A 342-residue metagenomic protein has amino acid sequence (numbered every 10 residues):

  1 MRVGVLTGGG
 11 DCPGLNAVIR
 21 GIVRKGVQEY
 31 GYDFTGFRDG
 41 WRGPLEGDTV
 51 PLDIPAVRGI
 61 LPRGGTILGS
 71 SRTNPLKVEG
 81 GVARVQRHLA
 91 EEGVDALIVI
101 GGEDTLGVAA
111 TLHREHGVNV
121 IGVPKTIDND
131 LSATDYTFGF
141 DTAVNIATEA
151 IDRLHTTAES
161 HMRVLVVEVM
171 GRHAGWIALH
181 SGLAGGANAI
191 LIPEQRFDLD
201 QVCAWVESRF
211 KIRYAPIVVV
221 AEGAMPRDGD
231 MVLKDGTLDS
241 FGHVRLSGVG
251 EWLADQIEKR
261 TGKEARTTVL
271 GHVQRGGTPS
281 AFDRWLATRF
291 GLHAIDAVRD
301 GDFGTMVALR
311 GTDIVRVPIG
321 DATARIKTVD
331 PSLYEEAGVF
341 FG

Functional and structural regions predicted by a protein language model:
M1-L45: N-terminal phosphate-binding or glycine-rich loops at protein starts, especially the Walker A/P-loop of NTPases
R2-G10, T66-S71, D95-V99, L165-E168 (+1 more regions): Short glycine-rich or small-residue beta-strand-to-loop segments that form or flank ligand, phosphate, metal/Fe-S
D11-I22, P44-L45, E79-A83, L97-A110 (+5 more regions): Short glycine/serine/threonine-rich phosphate/pyrophosphate-binding segments that cradle anionic phosphate groups
R20-Q28, P51-A56, T111-G122, F138-T142 (+1 more regions): A glycine- and small-aliphatic-rich helix-loop capping segment at beta-alpha/alpha-beta transitions that lines
P44-V99, D104-T105, Y136-N145, E149 (+1 more regions): Glycine-rich oxoanion-binding loops at beta->alpha junctions
H88, A96-G101, A109-T111, H116 (+2 more regions): Accessory alpha-helical/coil subdomains and C-terminal extensions that flank or cap enzyme catalytic cores
W252, T305-G342: Phosphate-binding loop/pocket of nucleotide- and phosphate-handling active sites
